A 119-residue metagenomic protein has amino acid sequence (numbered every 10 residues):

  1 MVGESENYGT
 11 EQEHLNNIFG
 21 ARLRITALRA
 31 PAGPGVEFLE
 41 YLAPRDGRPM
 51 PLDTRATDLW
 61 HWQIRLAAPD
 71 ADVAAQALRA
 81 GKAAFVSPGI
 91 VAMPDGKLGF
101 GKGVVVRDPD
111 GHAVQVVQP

Functional and structural regions predicted by a protein language model:
M1-G35, V73, A80, K97: Core segments of cupin and vicinal oxygen chelate
N7-E13, R45-P51, M93-P94: A short, acidic/glycine-rich surface segment
R24-L42, P49-R79, G101-R107: Vicinal oxygen chelate
A43-P44, G81-F85: Active/binding-pocket-proximal capping segment
V86-D95: Short, basic/aromatic recognition patches
D108-V114: Short, glycine-anchored, charge-dense loop/turn motifs used at functional sites
V116-P119: Short beta->alpha transition motifs characteristic of CBS
